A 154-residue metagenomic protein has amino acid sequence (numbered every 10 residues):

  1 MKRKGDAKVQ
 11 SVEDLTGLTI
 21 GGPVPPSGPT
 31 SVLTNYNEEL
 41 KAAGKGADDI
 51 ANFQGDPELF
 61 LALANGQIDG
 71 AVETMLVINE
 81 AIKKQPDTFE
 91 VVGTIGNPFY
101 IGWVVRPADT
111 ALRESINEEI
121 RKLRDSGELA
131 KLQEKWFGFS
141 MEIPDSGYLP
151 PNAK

Functional and structural regions predicted by a protein language model:
M1-G55, M75-N79: Bilobed "Venus flytrap"/periplasmic-binding protein-like clamshell domains and structurally analogous long
D6, P23-S27, F53-P57, V72 (+2 more regions): Soluble non-cytosolic domains of exported or imported proteins
L15, L63-A64, I116: Hydrophobic residues within well-ordered alpha-helices
S27-K41, V91, R121-K154: Ligand-binding clefts/hinges and TM-proximal coupling segments of bilobed small-molecule sensing domains
S31-N35, E39, L61-N97: A ligand-binding cleft/hinge motif common to bilobed small-molecule-binding domains
A43-A47, Q54-P57, A64-I68, T110: Exported/periplasmic ABC-transporter solute-binding proteins
Q54-G55, I95-G96, W136: Short beta->alpha linker loops
I82-R121, F139-K154: Periplasmic-binding protein-like
